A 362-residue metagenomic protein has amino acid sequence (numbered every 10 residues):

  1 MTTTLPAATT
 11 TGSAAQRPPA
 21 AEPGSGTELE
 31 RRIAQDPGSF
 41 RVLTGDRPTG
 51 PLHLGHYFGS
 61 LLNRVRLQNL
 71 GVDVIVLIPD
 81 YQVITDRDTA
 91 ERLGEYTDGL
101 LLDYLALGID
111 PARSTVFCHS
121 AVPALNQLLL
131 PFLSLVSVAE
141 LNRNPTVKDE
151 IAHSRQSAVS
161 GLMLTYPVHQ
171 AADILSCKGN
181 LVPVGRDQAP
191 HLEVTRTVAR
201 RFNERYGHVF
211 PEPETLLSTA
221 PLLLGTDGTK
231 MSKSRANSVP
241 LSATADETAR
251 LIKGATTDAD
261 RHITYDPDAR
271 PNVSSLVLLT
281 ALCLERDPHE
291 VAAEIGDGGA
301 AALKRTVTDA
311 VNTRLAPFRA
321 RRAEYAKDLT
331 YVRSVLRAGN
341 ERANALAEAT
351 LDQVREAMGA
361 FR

Functional and structural regions predicted by a protein language model:
T2-A171, T313, A323: N-terminal Rossmann-like or analogous alpha/beta NTP/dinucleotide-binding catalytic cores that position adenine
V72-D73, V138-N142, S176-P183, A281-V291 (+1 more regions): Short helix-capping/linker segments at secondary-structure and domain boundaries
A90, V182-G185, I263: Short, polar/flexible loop-turn hinges at active-site or ligand-entry regions and domain interfaces
Q127-L130, R143-Y206, F210-G225, K233 (+1 more regions): Classical nucleotidyltransferase
P190, R196-R362: Conserved nucleotide- and phosphate/pyrophosphate-binding catalytic cores in adenylate/nucleotidyl-handling enzymes
